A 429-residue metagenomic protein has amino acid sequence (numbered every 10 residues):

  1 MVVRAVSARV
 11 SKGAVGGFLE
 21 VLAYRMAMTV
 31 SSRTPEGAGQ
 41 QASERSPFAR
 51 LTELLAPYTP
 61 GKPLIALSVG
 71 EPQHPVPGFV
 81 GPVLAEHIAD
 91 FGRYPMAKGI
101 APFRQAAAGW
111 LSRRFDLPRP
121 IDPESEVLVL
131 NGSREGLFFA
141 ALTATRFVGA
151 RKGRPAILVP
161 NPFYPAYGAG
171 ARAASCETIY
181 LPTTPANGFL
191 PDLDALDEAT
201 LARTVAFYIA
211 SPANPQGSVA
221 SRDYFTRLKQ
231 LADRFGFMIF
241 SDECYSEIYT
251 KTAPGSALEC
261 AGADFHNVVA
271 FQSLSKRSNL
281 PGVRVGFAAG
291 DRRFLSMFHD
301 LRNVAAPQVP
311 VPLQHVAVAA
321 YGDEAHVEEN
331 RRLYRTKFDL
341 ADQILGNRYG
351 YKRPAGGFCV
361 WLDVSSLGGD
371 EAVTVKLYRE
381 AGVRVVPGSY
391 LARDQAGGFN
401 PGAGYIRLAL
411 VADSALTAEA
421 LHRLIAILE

Functional and structural regions predicted by a protein language model:
L22, S112, L117, K376-R384 (+1 more regions): PLP-dependent enzyme catalytic core of the Aspartate aminotransferase-like
V30, G37-E135, A320-Y321, L428-E429: N-terminal small-domain helix-loop-helix segment of the aminotransferase-like
G92-Q230, E247-I248, T252-A263: Conserved core of the PLP fold type I
A174, R234-F235, A381: Helix C-cap/helix->beta junction micro-motif
R234-F237, F265-H266: A short helix->loop->beta-strand "cap" motif at the edges of active sites that frequently abuts
A261-R335, D339-I344, L428: Conserved core segment of the aminotransferase class I/II
Q314, V318, L333-D342, Y351-V364 (+1 more regions): Conserved glycine-rich beta-strand-loop-beta hairpin in the small C-terminal domain of fold type I
